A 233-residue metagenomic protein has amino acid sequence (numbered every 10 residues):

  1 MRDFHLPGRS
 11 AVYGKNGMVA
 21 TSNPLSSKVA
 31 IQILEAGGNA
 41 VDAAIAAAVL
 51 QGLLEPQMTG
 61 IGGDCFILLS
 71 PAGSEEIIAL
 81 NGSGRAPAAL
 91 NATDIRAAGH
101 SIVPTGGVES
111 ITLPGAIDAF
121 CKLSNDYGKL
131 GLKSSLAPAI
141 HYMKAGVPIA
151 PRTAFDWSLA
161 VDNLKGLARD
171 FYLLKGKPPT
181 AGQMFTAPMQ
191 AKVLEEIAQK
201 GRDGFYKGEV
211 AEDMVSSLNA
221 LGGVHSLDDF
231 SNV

Functional and structural regions predicted by a protein language model:
M1-Q32, A40-K207, A211-V233: Noncatalytic scaffold domains of N-terminal-nucleophile
